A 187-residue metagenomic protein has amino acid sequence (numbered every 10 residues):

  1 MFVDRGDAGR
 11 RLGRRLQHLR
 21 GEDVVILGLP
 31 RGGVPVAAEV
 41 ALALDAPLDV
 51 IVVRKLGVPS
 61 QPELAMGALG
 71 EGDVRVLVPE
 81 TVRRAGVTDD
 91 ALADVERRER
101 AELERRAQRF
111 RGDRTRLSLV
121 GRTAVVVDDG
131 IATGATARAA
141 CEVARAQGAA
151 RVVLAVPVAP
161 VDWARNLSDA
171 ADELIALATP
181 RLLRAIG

Functional and structural regions predicted by a protein language model:
M1-G187: PRPP-associated nucleotide enzymes
